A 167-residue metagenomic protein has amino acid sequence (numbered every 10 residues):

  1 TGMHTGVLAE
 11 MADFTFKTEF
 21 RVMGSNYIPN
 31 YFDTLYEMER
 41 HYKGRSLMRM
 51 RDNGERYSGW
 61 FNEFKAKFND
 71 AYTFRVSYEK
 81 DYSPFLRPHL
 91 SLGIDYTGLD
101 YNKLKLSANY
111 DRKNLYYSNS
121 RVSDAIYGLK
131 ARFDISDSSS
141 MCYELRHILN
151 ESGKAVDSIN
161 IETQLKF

Functional and structural regions predicted by a protein language model:
T1-T97, N102-N119: Extracellular/periplasmic loop regions
P29, S152-G153: Boundary/linker segments of alpha-helical solenoid repeat arrays
N62, A155-F167: Outer-membrane beta-barrel "beta-signal"
F64, I94, L129-A131, I161-T163: Short beta-strand element of the conserved SAM-dependent methyltransferase core
L86-R87, R121-D124, K154-V156: Short glycine/proline-enriched turns and hinge-like loops at secondary-structure junctions
L106-L149: C-terminal structured domain segments
